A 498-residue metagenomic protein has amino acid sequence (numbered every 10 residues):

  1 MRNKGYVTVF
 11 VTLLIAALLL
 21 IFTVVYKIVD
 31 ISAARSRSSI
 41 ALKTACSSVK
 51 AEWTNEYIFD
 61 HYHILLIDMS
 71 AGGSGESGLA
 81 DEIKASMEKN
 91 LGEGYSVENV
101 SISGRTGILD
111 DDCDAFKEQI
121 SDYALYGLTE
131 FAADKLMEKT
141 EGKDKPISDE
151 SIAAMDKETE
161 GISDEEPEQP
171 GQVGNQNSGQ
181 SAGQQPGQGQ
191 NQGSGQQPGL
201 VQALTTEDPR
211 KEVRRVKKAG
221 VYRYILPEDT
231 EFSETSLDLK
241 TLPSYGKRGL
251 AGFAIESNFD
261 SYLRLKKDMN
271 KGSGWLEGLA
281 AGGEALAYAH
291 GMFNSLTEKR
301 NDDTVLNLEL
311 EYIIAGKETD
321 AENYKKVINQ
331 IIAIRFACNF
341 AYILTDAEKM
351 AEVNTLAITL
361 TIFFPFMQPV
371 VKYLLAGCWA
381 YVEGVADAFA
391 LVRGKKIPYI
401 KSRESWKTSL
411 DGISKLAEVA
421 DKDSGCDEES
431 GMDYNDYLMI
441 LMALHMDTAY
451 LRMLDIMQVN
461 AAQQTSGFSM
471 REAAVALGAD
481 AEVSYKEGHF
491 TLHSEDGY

Functional and structural regions predicted by a protein language model:
M1-G78: Alpha-helical assembly-interface signal, strongest on the long, hydrophobic N-terminal helix that forms
N55, Y62-Y498: Long, compositionally biased low-complexity segments
